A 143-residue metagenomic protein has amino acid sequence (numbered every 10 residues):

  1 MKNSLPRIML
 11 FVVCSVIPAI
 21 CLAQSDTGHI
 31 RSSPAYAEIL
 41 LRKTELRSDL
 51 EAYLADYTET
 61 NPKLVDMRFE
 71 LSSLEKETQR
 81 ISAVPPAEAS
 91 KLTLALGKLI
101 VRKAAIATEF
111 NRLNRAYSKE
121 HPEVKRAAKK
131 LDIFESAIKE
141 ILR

Functional and structural regions predicted by a protein language model:
M1-M9: Bacterial N-terminal signal peptides that target proteins for export
V16-P18: N-terminal signal peptide c-region/cleavage motif recognized by signal peptidases
C21-S25: Boundary at the C-terminal end of the N-terminal hydrophobic targeting segment
D26-S72: Soluble oligomerization/assembly scaffold segments of membrane-associated complexes
G28-H29, L54-K63, K76-K125, K130 (+1 more regions): Long, charged amphipathic alpha-helices with heptad-repeat/coiled-coil character
R42-D49, L74, R102-E109, F134: Amphipathic, well-ordered alpha-helical segments in soluble domains
F69, A128-E135: Acidic helix/loop microenvironments that form the catalytic cleft of cell-wall polysaccharide enzymes
